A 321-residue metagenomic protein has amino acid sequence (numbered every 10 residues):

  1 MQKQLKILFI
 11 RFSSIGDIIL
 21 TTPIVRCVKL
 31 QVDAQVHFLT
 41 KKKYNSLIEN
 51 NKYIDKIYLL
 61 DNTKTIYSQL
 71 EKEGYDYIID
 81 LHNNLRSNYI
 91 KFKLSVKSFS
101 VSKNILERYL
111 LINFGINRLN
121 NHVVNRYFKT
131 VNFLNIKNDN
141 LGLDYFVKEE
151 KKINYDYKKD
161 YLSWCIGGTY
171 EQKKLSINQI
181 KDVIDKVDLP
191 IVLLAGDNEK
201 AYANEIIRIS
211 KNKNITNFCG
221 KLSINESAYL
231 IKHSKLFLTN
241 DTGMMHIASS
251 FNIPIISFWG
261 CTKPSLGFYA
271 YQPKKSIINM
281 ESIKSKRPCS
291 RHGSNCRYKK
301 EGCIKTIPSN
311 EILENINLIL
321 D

Functional and structural regions predicted by a protein language model:
M1-L5, E149-L162: Nucleotide-sugar donor-binding and catalytic loop/hinge architecture of NDP-sugar-dependent glycosyltransferases
I10-L20, L47, D80, T169-S176: A short, glycine/small-residue-rich beta-strand->loop->alpha-helix junction that serves as a flexible
I18-V28, K43-S46: Short amphipathic alpha-helix
T22-V32, I184-D185, K232: Surface-exposed amphipathic alpha-helices with a cationic face
Q35-I66, I277-K284: Conserved nucleotide-sugar phosphate-binding/catalytic loop shared by glycosyltransferases and other
Y58-D144, Y161-C165, T262-S265, Y271: Conserved nucleotide-diphosphate donor binding/catalytic pocket of glycan-assembly enzymes
V101-E107, N214-F218, S249-L320: Nucleotide-sugar donor-binding patch of glycosyltransferase catalytic domains
Q172, S176-C261: Donor-binding and catalytic core of enzymes assembling or modifying cell-surface/extracellular glycoconjugates
